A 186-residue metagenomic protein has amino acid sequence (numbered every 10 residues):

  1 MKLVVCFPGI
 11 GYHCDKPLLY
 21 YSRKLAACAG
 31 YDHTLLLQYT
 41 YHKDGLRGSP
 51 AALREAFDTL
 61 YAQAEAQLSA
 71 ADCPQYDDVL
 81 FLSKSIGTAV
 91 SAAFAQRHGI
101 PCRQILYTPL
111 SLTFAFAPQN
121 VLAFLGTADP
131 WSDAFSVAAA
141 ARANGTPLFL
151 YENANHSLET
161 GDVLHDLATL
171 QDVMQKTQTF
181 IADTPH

Functional and structural regions predicted by a protein language model:
K2, C102, F116-V121, N144-T146: Short, proline-enriched alpha-helix->beta-strand connector loops that line the catalytic pocket of alpha/beta-hydrolase
K2-Q75: Serine-hydrolase catalytic machinery in alpha/beta-hydrolase-like enzymes
D15, A115, P130-S136: Conserved alpha/beta-hydrolase "acid-adjacent" motif
L82-A92: Gly/Ala-rich beta-loop-alpha elbow adjacent to hydrolase catalytic centers
G99-S111, N120: A conserved short beta-strand
A123-L125, D129: Short beta-strand/loop motif that positions the catalytic acidic residue of the alpha/beta-hydrolase fold
A154-T169: Catalytic histidine-centered segment of alpha/beta-hydrolase-like enzymes
